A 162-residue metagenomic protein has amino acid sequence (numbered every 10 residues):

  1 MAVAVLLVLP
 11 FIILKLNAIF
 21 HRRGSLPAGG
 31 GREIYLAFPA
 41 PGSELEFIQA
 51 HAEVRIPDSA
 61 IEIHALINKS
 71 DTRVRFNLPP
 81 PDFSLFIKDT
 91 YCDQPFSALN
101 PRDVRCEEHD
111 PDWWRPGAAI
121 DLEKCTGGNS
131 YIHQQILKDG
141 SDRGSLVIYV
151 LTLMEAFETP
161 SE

Functional and structural regions predicted by a protein language model:
M1-N17: Hydrophobic membrane-insertion alpha-helices, especially the h-region of bacterial N-terminal signal peptides
V5, V104-E162: An acidic-aromatic pocket/loop used at catalytic or ligand-binding sites
L9, P39-P41, Y149: Low-complexity, intrinsically disordered/propeptide-like segments
K15, I19-P27, I67-K69, D139-E155: Low-complexity, charged, repeat-rich alpha-helical/coil interaction segments
I19-F76, F83: Extracytoplasmic low-complexity, Pro/Thr/Ser/Ala/Gly-rich segments that lie immediately after a secretion/anchoring
R55, S59, I63-E123: Mature extracytoplasmic domains of secretory-pathway proteins
